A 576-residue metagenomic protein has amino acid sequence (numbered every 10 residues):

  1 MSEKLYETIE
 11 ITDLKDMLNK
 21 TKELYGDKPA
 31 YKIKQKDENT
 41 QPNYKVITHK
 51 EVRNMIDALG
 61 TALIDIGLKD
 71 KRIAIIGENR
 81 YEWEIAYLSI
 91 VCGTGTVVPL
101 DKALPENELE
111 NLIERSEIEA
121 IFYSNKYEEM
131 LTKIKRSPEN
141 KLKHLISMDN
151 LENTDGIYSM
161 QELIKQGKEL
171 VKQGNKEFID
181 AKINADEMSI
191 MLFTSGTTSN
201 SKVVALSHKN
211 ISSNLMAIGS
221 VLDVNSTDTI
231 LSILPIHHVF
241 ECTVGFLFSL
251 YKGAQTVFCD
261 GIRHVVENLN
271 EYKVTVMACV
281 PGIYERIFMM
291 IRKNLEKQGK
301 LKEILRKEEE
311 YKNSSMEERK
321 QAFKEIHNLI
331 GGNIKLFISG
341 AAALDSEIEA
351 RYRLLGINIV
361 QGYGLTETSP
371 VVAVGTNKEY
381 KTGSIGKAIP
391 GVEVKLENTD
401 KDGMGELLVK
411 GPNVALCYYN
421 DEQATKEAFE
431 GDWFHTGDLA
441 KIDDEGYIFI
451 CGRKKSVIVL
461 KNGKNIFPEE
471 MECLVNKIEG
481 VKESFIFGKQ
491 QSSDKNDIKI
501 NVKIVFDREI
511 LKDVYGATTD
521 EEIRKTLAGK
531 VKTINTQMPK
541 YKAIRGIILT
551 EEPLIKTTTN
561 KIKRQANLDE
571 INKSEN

Functional and structural regions predicted by a protein language model:
Y6, D27-R80, E84-L88, P105-E110 (+2 more regions): Conserved AMP-binding/adenylate-forming core of the ANL superfamily
G26-P29, S147, K168-F193, N200 (+1 more regions): Conserved pre-ATP/AMP-binding loop-to-beta segment of ANL
Q41, E129-A185, I291-E325, E551: ANL superfamily adenylate-forming
V46-K50, S189-L215: Conserved AMP-binding A3 loop
C92-K165, I498, R508: Structural core segment of the AMP-binding/adenylate-forming
S212-T229, I236-F323, N333, N358: Conserved AMP-binding/adenylation subdomain of ANL enzymes
A388, K395-E397, K401-L460, N465-P468: Conserved ATP-binding/catalytic segment of the ANL
F485-G488, K532-N576: Conserved C-terminal "lid"/linker of ANL adenylate-forming enzymes
